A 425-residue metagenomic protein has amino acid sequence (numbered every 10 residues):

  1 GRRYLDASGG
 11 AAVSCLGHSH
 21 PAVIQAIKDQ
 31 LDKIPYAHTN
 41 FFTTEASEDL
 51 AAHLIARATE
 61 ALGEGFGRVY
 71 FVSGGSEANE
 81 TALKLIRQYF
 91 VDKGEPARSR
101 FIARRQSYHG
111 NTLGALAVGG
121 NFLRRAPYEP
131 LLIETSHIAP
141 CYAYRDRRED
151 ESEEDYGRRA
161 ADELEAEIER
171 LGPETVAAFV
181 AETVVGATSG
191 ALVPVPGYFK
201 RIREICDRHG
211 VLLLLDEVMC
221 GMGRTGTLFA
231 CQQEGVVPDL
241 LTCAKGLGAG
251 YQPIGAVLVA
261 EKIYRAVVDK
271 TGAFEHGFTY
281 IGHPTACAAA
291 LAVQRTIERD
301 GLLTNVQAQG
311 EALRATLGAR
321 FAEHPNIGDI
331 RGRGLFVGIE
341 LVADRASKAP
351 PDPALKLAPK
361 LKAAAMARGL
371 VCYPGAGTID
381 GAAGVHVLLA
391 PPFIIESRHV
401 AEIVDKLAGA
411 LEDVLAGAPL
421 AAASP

Functional and structural regions predicted by a protein language model:
R2-P425: Conserved N-terminal phosphate-binding loop of PLP-dependent enzymes in the Aspartate aminotransferase
